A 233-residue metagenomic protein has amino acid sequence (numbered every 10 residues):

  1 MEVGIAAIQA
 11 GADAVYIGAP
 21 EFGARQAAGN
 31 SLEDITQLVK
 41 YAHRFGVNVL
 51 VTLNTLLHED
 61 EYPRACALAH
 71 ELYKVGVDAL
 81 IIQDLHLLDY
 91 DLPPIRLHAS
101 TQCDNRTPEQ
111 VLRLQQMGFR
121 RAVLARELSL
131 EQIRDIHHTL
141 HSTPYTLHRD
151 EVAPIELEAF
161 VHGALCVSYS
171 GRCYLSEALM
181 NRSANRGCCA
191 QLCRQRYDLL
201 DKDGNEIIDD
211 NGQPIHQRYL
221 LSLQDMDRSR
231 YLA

Functional and structural regions predicted by a protein language model:
M1-N105, E109, Q132-I133, H137-T139 (+1 more regions): Active-site pocket-lining/capping segments in soluble small-molecule metabolic enzymes
H98-A99, R121-L124: Short catalytic-loop micro-motif centered on adjacent basic/acidic residues
L124-E127, Q132: Catalytic domains of cell-wall/extracellular-matrix polysaccharide-remodeling enzymes, centered on de-N-acetylation
